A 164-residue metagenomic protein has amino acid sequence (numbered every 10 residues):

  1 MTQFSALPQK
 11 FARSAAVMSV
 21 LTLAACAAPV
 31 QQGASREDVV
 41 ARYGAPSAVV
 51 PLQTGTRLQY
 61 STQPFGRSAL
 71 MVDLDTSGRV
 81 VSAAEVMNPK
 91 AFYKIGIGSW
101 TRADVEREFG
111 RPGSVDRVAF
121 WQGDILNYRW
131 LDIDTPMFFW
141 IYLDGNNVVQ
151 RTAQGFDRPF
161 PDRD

Functional and structural regions predicted by a protein language model:
T2-V17: Bacterial N-terminal signal peptides that target proteins for export
L7-P8, R79-V81: Short, charged low-complexity linear segments at domain edges
P29, A91-K94: Short aromatic-glycine motifs in intrinsically disordered, low-complexity regions
Q31-S77, G96-D164: A cross-family detector of function-defining hotspots
V80-K90: Acidic/histidine-rich, surface-exposed loop or edge segments in extracytoplasmic proteins
